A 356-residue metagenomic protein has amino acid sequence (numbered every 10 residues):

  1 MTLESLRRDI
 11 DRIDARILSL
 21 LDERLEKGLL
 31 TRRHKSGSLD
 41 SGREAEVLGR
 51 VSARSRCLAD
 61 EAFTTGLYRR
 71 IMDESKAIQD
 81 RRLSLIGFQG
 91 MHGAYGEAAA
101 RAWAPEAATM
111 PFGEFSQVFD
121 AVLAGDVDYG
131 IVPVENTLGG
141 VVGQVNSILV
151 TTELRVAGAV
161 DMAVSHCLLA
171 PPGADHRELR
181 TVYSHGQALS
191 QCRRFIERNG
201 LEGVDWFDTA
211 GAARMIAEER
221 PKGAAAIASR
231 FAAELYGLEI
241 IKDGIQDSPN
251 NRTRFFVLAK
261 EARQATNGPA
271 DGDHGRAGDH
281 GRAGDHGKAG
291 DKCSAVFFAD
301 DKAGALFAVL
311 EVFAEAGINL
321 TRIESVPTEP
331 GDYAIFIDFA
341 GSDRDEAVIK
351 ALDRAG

Functional and structural regions predicted by a protein language model:
M1-G356: Domain-level signature for soluble enzymes in the chorismate/prephenate branch of the shikimate pathway
